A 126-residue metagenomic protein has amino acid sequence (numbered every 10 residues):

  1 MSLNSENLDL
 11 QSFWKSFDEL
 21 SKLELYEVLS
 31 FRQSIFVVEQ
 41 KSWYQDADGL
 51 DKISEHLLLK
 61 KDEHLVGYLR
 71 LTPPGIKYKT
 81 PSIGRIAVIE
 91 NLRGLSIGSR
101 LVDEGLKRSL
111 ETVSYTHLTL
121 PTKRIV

Functional and structural regions predicted by a protein language model:
S2-E55, K61-L65: Short amphipathic alpha-helix that is part of the acyltransferase structural core
L58, H64-P73, T80-S82, A87: Conserved beta-strand in the GNAT
T72-G75, L110: OB-fold and OB-like single-stranded nucleic-acid-recognition modules and their adjacent interaction interfaces
N91: Glycine-rich phosphate-binding "P-loop"
G94-K107: Conserved acetyl-CoA-binding loop-helix of GNAT-fold acetyltransferases
T112-S114: Acidic, proline/serine/threonine- and glycine-rich low-complexity intrinsically disordered segments
T116-T122: Conserved small/polar residues in nucleotide/adenosyl-binding loops
